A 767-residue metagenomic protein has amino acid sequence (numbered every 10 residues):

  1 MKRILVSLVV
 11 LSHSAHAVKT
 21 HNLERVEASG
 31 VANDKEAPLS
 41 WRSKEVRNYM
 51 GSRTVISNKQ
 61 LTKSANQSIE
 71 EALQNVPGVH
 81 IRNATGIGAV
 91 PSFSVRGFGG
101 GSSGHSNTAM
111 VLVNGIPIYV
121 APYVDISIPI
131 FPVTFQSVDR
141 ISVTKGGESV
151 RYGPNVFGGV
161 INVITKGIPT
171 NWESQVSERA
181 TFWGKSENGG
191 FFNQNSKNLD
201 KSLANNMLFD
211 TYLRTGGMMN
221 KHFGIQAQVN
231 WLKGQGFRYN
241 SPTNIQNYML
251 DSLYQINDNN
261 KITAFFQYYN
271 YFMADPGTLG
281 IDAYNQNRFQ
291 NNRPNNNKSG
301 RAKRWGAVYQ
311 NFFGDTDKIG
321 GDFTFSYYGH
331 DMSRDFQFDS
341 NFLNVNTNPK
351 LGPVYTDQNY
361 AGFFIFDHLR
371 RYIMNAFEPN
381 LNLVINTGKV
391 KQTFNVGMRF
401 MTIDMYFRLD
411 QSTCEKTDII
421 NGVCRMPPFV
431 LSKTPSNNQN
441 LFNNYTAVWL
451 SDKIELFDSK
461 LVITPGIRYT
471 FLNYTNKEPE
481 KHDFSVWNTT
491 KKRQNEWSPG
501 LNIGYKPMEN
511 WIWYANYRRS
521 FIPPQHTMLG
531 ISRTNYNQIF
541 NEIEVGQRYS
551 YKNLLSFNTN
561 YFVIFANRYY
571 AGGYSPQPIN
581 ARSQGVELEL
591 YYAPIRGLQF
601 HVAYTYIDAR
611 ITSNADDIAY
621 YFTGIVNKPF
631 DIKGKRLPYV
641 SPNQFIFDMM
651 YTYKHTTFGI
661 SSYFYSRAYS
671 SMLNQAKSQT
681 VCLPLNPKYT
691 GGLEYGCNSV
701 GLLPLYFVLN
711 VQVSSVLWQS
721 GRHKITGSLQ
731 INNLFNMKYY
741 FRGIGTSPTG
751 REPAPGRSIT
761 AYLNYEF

Functional and structural regions predicted by a protein language model:
V6, G216-M218, A515, N537 (+3 more regions): Conserved C-terminal beta-signal and adjacent last beta-strands/turns of outer-membrane beta-barrel proteins
P38, M50, E70-P117: Extracytoplasmic beta-strand/coil segments of soluble accessory domains associated with Gram-negative outer-membrane
I69-A72, S92-R96, A109-N114, I128-T134 (+4 more regions): N-terminal periplasmic accessory domains that precede and gate Gram-negative outer-membrane beta-barrel machines
I116-K145, S575: Short acidic/polar hinge/loop motifs at secondary-structure boundaries that mediate gating or recognition
D200-D275, N297-F312: Transmembrane beta-barrel wall of Gram-negative outer-membrane proteins
Q255, N259-I262, G300-P479: Face-selective signature of the C-terminal outer-membrane beta-barrel domain
V308-F312, D317-N341, K506, I512-R518 (+1 more regions): Membrane-embedded beta-barrel scaffold of Gram-negative outer-membrane proteins
L381-L383, F457-I463, Y561-F565, Q577-A676 (+1 more regions): Gram-negative outer-membrane beta-barrel transporters
